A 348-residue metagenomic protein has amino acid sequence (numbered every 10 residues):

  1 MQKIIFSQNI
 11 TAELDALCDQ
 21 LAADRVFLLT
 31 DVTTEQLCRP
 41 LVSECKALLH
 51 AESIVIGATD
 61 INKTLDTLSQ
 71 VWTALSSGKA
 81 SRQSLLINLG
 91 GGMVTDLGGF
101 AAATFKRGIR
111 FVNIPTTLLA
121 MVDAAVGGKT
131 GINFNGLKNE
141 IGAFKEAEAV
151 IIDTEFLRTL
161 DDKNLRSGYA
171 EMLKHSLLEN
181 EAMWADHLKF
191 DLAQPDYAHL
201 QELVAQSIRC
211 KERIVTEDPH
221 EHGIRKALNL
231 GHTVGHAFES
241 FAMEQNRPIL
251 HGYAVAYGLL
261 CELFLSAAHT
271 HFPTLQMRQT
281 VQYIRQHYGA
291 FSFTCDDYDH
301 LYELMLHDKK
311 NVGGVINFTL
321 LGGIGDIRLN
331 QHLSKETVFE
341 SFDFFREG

Functional and structural regions predicted by a protein language model:
M1-L85: ATP/NTP phosphate-donor binding region
L75-I87, D96-N113: Non-catalytic interfacial helical region
A80, E146-A149, E155-D162, A170-A182 (+8 more regions): Generic secondary-structure signature for well-ordered alpha-helical cores
M93-G99, M121, A237: Short glycine/serine/threonine-rich phosphate/pyrophosphate-binding segments that cradle anionic phosphate groups
F100-L192: A glycine/threonine-rich phosphate-anchoring loop and its flanking beta-alpha core in nucleotide/phosphate-binding
M172, F272-G348: C-terminal charged capping/lid subdomain of soluble metabolic enzymes
F190-D299: Active-site segments that bind and position negatively charged phosphate/pyrophosphate groups
